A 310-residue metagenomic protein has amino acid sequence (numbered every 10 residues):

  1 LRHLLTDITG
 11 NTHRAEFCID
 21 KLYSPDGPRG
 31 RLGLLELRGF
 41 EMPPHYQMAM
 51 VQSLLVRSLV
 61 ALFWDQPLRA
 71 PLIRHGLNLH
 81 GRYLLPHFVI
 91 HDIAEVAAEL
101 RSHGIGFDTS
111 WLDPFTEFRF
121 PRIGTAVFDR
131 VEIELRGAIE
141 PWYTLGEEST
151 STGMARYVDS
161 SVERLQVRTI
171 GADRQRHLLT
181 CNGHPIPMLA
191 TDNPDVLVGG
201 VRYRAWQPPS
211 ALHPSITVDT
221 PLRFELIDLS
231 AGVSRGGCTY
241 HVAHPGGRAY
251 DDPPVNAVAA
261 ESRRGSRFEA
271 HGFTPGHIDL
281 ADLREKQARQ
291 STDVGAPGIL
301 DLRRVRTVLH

Functional and structural regions predicted by a protein language model:
L1-H310: C-terminal accessory/tail domains of diverse enzymes
